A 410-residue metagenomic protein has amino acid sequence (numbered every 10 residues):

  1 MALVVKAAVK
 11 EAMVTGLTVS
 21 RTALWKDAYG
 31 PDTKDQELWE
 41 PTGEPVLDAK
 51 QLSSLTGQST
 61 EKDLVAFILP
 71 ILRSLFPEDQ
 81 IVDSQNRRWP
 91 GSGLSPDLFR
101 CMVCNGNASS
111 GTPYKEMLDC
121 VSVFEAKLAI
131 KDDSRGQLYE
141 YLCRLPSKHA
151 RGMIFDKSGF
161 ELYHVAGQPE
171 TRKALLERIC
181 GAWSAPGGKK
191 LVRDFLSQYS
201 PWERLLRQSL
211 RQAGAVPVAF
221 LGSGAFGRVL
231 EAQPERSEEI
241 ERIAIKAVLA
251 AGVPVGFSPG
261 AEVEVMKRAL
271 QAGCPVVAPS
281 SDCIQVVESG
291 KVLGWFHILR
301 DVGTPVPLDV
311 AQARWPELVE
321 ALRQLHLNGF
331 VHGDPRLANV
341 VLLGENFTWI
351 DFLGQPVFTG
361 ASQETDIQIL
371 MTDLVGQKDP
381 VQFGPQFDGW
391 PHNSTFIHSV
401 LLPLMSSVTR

Functional and structural regions predicted by a protein language model:
M1-S84, A261: Charged, often low-complexity linker/regulatory segments
W89-G93, L205-S237: ATP-binding glycine-rich phosphate-binding loop
K127-A174, V341-L342: Nucleic-acid nuclease catalytic cores
I179-A219: Juxta-kinase regulatory segment immediately upstream of eukaryotic protein kinase catalytic domains
A225-P275: ATP-binding glycine-rich loop module of kinase domains
L270, V276-W315: Conserved structural core of kinase catalytic domains
H326-L342: Catalytic-loop of the protein kinase fold
N346-R410: C-lobe/activation-segment region of protein kinase-like
